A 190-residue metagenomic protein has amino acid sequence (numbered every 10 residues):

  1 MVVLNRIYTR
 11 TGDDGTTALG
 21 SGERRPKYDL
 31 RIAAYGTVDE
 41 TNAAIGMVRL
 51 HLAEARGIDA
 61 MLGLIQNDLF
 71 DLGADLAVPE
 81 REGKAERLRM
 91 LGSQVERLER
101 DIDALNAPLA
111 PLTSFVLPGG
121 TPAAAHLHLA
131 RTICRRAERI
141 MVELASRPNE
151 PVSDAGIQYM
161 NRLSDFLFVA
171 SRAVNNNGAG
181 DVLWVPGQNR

Functional and structural regions predicted by a protein language model:
M1-R190: Phosphate/pyrophosphate-binding loop motifs in nucleotide- or prenyl diphosphate-using proteins
